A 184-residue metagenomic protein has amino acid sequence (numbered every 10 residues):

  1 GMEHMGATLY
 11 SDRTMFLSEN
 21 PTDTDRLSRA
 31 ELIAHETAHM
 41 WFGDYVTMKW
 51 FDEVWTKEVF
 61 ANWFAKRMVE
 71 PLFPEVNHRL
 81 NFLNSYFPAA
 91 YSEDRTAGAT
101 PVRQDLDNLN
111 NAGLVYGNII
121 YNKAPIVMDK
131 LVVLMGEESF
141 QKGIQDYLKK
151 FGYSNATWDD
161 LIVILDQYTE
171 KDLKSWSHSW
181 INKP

Functional and structural regions predicted by a protein language model:
G1-P184: Hydrophobic alpha-helical and helix-loop surface patches within well-folded domains that function as non-catalytic
